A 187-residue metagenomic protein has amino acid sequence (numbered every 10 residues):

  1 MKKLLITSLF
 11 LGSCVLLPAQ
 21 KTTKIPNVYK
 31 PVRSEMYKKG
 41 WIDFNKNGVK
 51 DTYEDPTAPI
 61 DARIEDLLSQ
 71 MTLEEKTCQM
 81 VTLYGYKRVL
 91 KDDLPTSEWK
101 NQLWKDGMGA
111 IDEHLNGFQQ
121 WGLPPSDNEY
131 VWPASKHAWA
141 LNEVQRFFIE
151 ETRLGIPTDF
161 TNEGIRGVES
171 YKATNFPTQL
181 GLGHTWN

Functional and structural regions predicted by a protein language model:
M1-K21: Bacterial Sec-dependent N-terminal signal peptides
K21-W186: N-terminal beta-rich core of secreted/periplasmic extracellular enzymes
